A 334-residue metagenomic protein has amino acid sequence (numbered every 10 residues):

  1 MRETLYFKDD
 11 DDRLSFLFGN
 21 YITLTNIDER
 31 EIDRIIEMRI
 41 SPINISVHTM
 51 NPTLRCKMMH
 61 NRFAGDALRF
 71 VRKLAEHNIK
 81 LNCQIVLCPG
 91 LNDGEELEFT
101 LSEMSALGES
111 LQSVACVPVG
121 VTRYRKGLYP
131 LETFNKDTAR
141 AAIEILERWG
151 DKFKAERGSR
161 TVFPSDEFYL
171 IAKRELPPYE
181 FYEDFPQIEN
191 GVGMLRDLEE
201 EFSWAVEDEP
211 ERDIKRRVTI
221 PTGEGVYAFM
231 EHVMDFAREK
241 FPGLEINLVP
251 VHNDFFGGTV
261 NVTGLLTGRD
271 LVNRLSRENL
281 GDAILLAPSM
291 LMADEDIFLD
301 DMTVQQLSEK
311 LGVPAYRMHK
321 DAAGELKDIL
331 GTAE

Functional and structural regions predicted by a protein language model:
M1-S110, G120-W149: Conserved Radical SAM active-site core
P42-N44, K80-N82, S113-A115, T161-F163 (+1 more regions): Structural preference for beta-strand elements that scaffold enzyme active sites
L107, G120-E334: Auxiliary Fe-S-binding modules of radical SAM enzymes
